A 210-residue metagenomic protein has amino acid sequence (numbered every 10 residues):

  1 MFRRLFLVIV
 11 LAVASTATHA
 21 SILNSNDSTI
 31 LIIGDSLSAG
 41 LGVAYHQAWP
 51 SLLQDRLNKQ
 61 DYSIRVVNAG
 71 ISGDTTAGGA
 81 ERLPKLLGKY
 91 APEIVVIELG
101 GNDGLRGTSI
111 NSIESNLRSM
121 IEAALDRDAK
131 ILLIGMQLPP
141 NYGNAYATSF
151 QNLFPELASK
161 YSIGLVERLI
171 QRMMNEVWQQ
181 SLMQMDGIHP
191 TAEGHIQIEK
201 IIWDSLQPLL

Functional and structural regions predicted by a protein language model:
M1-F6: Bacterial N-terminal signal peptides that target proteins for export
V8-A14: Bacterial N-terminal signal peptides
L11, N26-S28, G34-D35, E193 (+2 more regions): Membrane-interface segments of envelope glycosyltransferases acting on lipid-linked substrates or membrane lipids
A20-S72, R82-A91: Serine-esterase "nucleophile elbow" of acetyl-processing enzymes
A39, T75, P140: Flexible, glycine-rich phosphate/dinucleotide-binding loops and adjacent beta-alpha linkers at cofactor/substrate
G42, V67-T76, G104-T108, G187: Acidic/histidine-rich helix-loop elements that form or flank divalent-metal/phosphate-binding sites at the catalytic
A80-L210: Alpha-helical cap/lid subdomain in secreted, periplasmic, or secretory-pathway luminal O-acyl-processing enzymes
